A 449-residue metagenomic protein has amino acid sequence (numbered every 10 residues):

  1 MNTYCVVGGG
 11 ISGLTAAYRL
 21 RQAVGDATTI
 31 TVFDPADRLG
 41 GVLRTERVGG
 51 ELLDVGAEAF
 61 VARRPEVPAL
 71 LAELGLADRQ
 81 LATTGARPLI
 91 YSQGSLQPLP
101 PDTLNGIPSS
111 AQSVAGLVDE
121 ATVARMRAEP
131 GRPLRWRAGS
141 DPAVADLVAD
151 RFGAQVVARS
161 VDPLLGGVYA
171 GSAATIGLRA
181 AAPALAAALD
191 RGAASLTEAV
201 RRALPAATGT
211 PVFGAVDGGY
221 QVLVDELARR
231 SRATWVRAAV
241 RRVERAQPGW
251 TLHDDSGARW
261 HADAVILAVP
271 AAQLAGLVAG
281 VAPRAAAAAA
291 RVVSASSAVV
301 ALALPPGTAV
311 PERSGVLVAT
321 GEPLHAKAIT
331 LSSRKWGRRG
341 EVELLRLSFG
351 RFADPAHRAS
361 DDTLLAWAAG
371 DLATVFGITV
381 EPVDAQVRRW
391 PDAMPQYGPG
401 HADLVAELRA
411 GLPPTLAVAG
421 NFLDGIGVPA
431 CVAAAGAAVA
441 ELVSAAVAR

Functional and structural regions predicted by a protein language model:
M1-S12: Beta1/beta-strand and adjacent pyrophosphate-binding region of the FAD-binding site in flavoprotein oxidoreductases
S12, R38, A272: Conserved Rossmann-like nucleotide-cofactor binding loop
R21-V48: Glycine-rich FAD pyrophosphate-binding loop
V42-T45, P100-D102, I107-P108, A328-R449: Conserved flavin/dinucleotide-binding core of flavoenzymes
G49-R135: Dinucleotide-binding Rossmann-like beta1-alpha1 core, especially the glycine-rich loop that anchors the ADP
T83-T84, V236-A239, E244, D254 (+1 more regions): Short loop/edge segments at beta-strand edges and connector loops that shape dinucleotide/nucleotide cofactor-binding
M126-R242, G249-W250: Active-site/ligand-binding neighborhood in enzyme catalytic cores
R241-R358, D362, T374-V375: Mid-domain catalytic core of redox enzymes that form a hydrophobic substrate pocket/lid adjacent to a catalytic redox
